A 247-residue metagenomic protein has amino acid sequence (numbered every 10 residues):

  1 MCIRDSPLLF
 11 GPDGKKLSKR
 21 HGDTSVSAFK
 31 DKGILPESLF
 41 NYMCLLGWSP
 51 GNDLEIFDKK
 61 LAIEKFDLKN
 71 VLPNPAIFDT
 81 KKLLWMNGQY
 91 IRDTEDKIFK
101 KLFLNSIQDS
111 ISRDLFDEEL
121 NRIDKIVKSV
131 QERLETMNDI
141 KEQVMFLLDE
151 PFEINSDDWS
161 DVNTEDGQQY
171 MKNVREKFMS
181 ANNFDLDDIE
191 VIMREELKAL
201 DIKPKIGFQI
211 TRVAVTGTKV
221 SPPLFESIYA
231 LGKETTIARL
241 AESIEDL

Functional and structural regions predicted by a protein language model:
R4-I91, F208-V215, K219, E242-S243: Alpha-helical recognition segments enriched in aromatics with Gly/Pro capping that present substrate-recognition
D5-P7, M43, L54-D58, N74-T80 (+6 more regions): Short coil/turn segments at secondary-structure boundaries
P12-K15, A62-V71, S110, I154-D158 (+2 more regions): Short, mixed-charge aromatic SLiMs
M43-L46, F66, N87-Y90, I107 (+6 more regions): Generic structural signal for hydrophobic core residues of well-folded globular domains
W48-N52, V71-L72, R92-D96, S112-R113 (+5 more regions): Intrinsically disordered or highly flexible coil/loop and linker segments, enriched in small and charged/polar residues
D96-L200: Small-residue-rich helix-loop
L186-L247: Charged substrate- and nucleic-acid-binding regions of tRNA-handling and nucleotidyl-transfer enzymes, centered on
